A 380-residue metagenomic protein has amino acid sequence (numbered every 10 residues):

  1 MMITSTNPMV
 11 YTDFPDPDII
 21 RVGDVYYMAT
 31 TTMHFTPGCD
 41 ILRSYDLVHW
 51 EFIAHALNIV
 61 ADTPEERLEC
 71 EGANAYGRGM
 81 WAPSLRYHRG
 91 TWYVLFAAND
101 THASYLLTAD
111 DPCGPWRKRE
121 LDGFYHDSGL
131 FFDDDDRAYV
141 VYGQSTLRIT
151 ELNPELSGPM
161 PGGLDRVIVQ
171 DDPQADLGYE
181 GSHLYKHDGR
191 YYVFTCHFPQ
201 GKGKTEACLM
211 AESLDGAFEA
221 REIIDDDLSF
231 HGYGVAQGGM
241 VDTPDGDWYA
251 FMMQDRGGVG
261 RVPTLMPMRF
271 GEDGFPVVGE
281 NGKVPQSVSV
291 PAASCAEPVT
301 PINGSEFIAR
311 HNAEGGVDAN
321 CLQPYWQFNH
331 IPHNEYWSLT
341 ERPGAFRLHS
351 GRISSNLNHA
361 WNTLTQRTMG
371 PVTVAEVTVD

Functional and structural regions predicted by a protein language model:
M1-D380: Carbohydrate-active catalytic/glycan-binding domains of CAZyme proteins, especially the secreted or lumenal ectodomains
